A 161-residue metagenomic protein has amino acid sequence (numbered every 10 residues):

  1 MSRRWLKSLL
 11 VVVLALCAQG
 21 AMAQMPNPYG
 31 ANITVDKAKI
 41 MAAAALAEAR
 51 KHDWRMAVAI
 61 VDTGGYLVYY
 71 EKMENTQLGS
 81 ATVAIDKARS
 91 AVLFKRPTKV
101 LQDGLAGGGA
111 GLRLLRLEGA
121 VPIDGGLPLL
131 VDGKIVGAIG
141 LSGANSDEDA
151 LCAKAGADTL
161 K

Functional and structural regions predicted by a protein language model:
M1-L10: Bacterial N-terminal signal peptides that target proteins for export
A18-G20: N-terminal signal peptide c-region/cleavage motif recognized by signal peptidases
A23-K161: Flexible, solvent-exposed loop/hinge segments and secondary-structure transition points
